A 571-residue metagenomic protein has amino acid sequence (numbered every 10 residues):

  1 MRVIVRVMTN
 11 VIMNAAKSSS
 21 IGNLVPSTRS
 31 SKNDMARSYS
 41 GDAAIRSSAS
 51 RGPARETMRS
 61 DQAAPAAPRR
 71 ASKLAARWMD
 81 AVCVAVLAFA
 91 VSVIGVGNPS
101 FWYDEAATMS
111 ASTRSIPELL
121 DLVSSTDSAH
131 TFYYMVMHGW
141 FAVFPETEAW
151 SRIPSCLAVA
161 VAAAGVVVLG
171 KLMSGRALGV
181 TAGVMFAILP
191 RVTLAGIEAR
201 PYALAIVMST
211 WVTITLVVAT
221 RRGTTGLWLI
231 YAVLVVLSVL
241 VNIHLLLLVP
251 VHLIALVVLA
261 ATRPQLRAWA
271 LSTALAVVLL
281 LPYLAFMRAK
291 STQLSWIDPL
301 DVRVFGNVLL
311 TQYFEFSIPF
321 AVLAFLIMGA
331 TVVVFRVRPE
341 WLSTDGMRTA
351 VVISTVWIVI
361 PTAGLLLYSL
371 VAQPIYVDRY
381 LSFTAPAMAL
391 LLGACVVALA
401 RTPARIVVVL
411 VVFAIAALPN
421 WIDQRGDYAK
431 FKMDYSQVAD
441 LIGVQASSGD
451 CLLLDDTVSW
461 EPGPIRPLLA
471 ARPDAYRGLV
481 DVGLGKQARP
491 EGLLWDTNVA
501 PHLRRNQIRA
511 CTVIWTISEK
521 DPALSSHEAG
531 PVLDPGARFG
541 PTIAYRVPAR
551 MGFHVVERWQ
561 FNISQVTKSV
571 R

Functional and structural regions predicted by a protein language model:
R2, R6-T9, N14-N23, S27-S31 (+2 more regions): Low-acidity, Ser/Thr- and Arg-rich intrinsically disordered low-complexity segments
V3, G22, S30, S48 (+5 more regions): Hydrophobic residues within membrane-embedded alpha helices
N10, R29, M58, T225 (+1 more regions): N-terminal compositionally biased, intrinsically disordered segments and leader/signal-like regions
N14, S18, N33, T57 (+3 more regions): Intrinsic disorder/low-complexity segments enriched in polar/small residues
S27, A54, A63-R69, S155 (+2 more regions): Generic low-complexity segments that are intrinsically disordered, proline-rich and/or Lys/Arg-biased
R37-V91, D345-A350: Start-transfer (signal-anchor) and selected internal transmembrane alpha helices of multi-pass inner/ER membrane
A76-R571: Membrane-proximal helix-loop-helix interfaces that form the catalytic/acceptor-binding platform of multi-pass membrane
